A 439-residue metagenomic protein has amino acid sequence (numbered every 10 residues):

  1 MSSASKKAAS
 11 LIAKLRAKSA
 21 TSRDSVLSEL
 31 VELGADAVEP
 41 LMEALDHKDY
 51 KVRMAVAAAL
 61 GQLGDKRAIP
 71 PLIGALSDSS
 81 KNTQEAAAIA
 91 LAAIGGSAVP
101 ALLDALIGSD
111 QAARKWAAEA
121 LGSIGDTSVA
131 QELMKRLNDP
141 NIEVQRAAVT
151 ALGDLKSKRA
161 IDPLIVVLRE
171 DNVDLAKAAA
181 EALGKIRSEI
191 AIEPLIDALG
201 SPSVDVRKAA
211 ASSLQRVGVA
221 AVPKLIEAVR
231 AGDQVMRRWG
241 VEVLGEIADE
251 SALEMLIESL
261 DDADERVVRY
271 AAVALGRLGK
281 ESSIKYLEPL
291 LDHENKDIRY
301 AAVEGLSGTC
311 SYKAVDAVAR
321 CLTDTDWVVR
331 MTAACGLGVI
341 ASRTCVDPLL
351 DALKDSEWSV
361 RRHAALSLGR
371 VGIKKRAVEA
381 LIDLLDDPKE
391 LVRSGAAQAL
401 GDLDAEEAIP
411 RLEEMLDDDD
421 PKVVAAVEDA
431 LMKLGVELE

Functional and structural regions predicted by a protein language model:
S2-K14, A35-D46, D65-S77, G96-I107 (+11 more regions): Amphipathic alpha-helical scaffolding segments comprising HEAT/armadillo-like alpha-solenoid repeats
K18-S19, K48-D49, S79-S80, S109-D110 (+10 more regions): Short inter-helical turns and helix N-cap capping residues of alpha-solenoid HEAT/ARM repeat scaffolds
V26-E29, V56, A87, A117 (+10 more regions): Conserved hydrophobic register position within alpha-solenoid helical repeats
M54, A58-S128, K135, D139-T150 (+3 more regions): A generic tandem-repeat structural signature
V173-E181, K185, S203-V219, E227 (+6 more regions): Core solenoid repeat modules with strong leucine/isoleucine-rich periodicity, prominently canonical LRR arrays but also
W358, R362-L366, R370, K374 (+1 more regions): Alpha-helical adaptor scaffolds
